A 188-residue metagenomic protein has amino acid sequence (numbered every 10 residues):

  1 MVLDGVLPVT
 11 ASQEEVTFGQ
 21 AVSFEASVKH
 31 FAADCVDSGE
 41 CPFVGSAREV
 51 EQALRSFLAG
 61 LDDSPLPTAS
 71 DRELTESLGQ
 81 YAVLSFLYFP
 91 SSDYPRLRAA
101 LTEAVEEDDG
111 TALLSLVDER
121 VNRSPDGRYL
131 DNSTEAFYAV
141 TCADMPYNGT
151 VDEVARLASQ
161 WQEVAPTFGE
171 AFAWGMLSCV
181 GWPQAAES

Functional and structural regions predicted by a protein language model:
V2-A53, A99-S115, E119-P125: A catalytic-pocket lid/entrance helix-loop region that shapes and gates access to the active site across common
E51-E187: Alpha/beta-hydrolase fold active-site neighborhood
